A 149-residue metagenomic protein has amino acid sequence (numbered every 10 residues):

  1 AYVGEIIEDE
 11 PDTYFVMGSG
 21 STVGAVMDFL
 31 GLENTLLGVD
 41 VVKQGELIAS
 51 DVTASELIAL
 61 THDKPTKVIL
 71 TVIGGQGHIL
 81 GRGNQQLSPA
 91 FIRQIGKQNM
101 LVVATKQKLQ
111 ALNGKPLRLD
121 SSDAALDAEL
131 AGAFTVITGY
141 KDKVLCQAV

Functional and structural regions predicted by a protein language model:
A1, E33-N34, P65-L70, Q76-V149: ATP/nucleoside-binding phosphotransfer catalytic cores, i.e., glycine-rich phosphate-binding loops
A1-D12, M17-P89, N99: Conserved mixed alpha/beta catalytic, RNA-binding, or beta-rich assembly cores of soluble enzyme, regulatory
